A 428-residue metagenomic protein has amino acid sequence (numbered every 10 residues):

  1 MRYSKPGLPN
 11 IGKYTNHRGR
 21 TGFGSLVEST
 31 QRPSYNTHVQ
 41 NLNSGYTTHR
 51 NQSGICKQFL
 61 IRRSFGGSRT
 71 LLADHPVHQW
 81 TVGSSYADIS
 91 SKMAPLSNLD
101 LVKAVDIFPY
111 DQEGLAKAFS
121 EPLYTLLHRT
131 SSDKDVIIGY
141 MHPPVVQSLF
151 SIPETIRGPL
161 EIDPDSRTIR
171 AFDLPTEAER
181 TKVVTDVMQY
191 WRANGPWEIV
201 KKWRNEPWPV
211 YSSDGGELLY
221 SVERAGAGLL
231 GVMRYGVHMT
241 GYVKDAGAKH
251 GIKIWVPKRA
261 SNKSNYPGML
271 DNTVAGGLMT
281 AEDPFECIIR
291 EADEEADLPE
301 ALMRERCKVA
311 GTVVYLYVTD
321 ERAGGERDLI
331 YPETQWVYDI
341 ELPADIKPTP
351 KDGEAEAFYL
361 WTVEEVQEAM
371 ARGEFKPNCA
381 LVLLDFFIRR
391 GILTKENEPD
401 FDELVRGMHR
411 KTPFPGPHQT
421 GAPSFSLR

Functional and structural regions predicted by a protein language model:
R2-G7, G12, G19, R32 (+6 more regions): N-terminal leader/linker segments that precede catalytic domains of diphosphate-processing enzymes
L360: Short aromatic/basic micro-patch
